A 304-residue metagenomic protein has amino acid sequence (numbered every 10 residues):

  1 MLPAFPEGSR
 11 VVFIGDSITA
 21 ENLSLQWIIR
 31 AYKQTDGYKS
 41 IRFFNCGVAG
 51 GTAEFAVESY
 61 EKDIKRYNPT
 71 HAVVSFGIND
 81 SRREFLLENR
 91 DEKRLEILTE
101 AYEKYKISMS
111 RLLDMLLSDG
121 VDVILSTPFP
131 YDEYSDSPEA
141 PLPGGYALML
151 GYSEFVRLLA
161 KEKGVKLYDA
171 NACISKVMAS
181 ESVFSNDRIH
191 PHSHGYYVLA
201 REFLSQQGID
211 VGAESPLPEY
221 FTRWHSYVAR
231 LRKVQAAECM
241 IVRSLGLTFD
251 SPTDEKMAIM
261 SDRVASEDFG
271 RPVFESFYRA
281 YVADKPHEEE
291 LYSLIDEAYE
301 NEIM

Functional and structural regions predicted by a protein language model:
M1-A49, Y60-N68, L199, S293: Serine-esterase "nucleophile elbow" of acetyl-processing enzymes
E7-R10, Y38-I41, Y67-A72, L117-I124 (+1 more regions): Loop/turn elements at helix/coil->beta-strand transitions in domains of secreted/extracellular proteins
R10-F13, S17, D36, F44-F55 (+8 more regions): Cell-envelope and extracellular/periplasmic
S24-W27, A31, G37-Y38, F55-E103 (+4 more regions): Oxyanion-hole/transition-state-stabilizing segment in secreted/luminal serine hydrolases and related acyltransferases
N45-G47, T127-P128, D169-A172: Residue-level recognition of beta-strand->loop/alpha-helix junctions
S75, N79, E88, L112-A147: Active-site segments of SGNH/GDSL-like serine hydrolases that catalyze O-acetyl group transfer/hydrolysis on lipids
E133-A170: Substrate-gating cap/lid alpha-helix
E162, V183-M304: Conserved catalytic region of serine esterases and O-acyltransferases that act on ester linkages in lipids
